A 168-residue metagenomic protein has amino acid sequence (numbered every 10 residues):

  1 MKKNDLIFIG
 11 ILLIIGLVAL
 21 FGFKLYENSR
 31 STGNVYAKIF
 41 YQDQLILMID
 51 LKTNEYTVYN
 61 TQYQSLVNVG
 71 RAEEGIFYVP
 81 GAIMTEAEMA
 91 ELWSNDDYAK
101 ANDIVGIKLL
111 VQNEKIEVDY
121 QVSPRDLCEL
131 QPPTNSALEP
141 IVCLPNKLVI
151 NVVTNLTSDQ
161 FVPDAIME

Functional and structural regions predicted by a protein language model:
M1-I7: Positively charged n-region of N-terminal signal peptides that target proteins for export
F8-K24: Hydrophobic membrane-insertion alpha-helices, especially the h-region of bacterial N-terminal signal peptides
A19-K38: Aromatic-capped interface at the extracytoplasmic side of an N-terminal signal-anchor transmembrane helix
V35, T53-T57, Y63, E73-A99 (+3 more regions): N-terminal and secondary-structure boundary signal
F40-R71: Short extracytoplasmic
D103-Q121, N146: Glycine- and acidic-residue-biased ligand/ion/polar-headgroup-sensing regions
D119-I141: An anionic, turn-rich surface loop/hairpin at beta-sheet edges that serves as a generic interaction/coordination patch
T134-E168: C-terminal partner/receptor-binding element of secreted or periplasmic proteins
